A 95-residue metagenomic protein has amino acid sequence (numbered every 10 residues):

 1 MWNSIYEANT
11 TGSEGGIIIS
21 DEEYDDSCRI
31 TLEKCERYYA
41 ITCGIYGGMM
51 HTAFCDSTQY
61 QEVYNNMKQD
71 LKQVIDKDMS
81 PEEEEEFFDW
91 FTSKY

Functional and structural regions predicted by a protein language model:
M1-D25: Negatively charged, low-complexity tracts enriched in Asp/Glu with abundant Ser/Thr
I5, I45, A53, F87-W90 (+1 more regions): Intrinsic disorder/low-structure terminal segments
G15-E23, D70-Y95: Short, mixed-charge low-complexity intrinsically disordered segments
D21-H51, Q69: Short aromatic-glycine-(Arg/Gly/Cys) micro-motifs in beta-strand/loop hairpins
L32, G47, S57, S80-E84 (+1 more regions): Short linear sequence motifs
C55-Q73: A short, charged, amphipathic alpha-helix used as a generic interaction element across diverse proteins
